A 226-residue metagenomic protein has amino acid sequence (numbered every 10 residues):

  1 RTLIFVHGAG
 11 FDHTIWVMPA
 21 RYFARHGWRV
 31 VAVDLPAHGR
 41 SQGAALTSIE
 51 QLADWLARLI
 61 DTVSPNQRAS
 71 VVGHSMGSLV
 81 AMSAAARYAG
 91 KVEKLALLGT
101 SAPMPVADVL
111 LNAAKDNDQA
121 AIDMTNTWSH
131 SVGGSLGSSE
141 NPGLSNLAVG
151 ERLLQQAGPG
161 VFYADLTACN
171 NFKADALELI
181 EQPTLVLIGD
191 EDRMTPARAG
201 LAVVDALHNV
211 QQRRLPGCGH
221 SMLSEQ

Functional and structural regions predicted by a protein language model:
R1-G8: Short beta-strand element of the alpha/beta-hydrolase
G8-F11, S75: Active-site glycine-rich loops that stabilize anionic/oxyanionic intermediates across multiple enzyme folds
V17-R25, R29-M76: Active-site loop/oxyanion-hole signature of alpha/beta-hydrolase fold enzymes
L79-M124: Flexible "cap/lid" loop of the alpha/beta hydrolase fold
N112-L179: Conserved alpha/beta-hydrolase catalytic His-Asp/Glu region
I180, V186-I188, D192: Short beta-strand/loop motif that positions the catalytic acidic residue of the alpha/beta-hydrolase fold
R193-A199: Conserved alpha/beta-hydrolase "acid-adjacent" motif
C218-Q226: Catalytic histidine-centered segment of alpha/beta-hydrolase-like enzymes
